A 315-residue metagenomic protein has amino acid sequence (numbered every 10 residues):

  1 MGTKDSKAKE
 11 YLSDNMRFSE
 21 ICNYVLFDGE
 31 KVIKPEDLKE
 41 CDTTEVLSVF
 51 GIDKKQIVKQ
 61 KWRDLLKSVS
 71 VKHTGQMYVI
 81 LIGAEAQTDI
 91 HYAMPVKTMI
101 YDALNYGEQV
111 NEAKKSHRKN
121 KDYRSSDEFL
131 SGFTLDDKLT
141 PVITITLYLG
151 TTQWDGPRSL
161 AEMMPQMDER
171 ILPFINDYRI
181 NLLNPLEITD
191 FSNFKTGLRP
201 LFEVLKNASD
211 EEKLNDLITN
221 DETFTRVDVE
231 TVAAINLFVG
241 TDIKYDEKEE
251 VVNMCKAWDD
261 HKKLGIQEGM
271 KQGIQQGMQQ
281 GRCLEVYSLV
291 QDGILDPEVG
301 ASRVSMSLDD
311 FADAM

Functional and structural regions predicted by a protein language model:
M1-M315: Elongated, amphipathic alpha-helical interaction scaffolds
